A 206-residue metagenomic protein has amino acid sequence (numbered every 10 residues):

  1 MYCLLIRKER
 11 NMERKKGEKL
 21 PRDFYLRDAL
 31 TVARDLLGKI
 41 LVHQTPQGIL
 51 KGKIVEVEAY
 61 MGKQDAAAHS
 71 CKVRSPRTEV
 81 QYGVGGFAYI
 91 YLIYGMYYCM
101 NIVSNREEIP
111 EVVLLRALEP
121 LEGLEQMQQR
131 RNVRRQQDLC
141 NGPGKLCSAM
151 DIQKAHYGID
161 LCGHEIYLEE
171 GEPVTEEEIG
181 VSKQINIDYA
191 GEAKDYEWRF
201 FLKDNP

Functional and structural regions predicted by a protein language model:
R7-R10: Basic polycationic patches enriched in arginine
M12-P206: Conserved, well-structured core segments that form or line functional sites
